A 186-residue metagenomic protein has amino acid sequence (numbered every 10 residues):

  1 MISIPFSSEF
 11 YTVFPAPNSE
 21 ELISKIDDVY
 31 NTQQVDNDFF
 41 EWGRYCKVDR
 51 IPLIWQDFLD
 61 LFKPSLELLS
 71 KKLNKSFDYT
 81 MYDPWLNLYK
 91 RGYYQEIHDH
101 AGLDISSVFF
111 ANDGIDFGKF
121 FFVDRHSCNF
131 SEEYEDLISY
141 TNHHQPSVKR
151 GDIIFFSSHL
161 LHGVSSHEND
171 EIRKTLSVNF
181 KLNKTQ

Functional and structural regions predicted by a protein language model:
M1-S76, Y94: Non-heme Fe(II)/2-oxoglutarate
S8-F10, T80-Y82, L103-I105, I172-K174: Residues at beta-strand starts and edge strands
A16-N18, A111-I115, N183: Short loop segments at secondary-structure junctions
N74-P84: A short coil-to-beta-strand element that immediately follows conserved catalytic motifs
D78, Q95-A101, S165-E168: Short histidine-centered beta-strand/loop micro-motifs that create catalytic or ligand/metal-coordination sites
P84-L86, S107-F109, L176-F180: A structural signal for short, well-ordered beta-strand segments
N87-F155: Catalytic core of non-heme Fe(II) oxygenases with the double-stranded beta-helix
D136-Q186: Catalytic core of Fe(II)/2-oxoglutarate
